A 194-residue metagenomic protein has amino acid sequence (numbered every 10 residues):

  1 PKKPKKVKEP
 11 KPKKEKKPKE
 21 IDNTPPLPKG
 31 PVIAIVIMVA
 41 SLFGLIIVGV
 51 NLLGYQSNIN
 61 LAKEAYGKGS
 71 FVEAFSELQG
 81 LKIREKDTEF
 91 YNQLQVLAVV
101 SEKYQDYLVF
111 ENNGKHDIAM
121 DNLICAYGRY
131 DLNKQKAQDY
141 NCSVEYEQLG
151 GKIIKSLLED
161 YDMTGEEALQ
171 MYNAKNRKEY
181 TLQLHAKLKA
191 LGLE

Functional and structural regions predicted by a protein language model:
P1-M38: Intrinsically disordered, low-complexity cytosolic tails and juxtamembrane linkers of membrane/envelope proteins
K29-L53: Single-pass alpha-helical transmembrane signal-anchor segments
I46, D87-Q93, N133-D139: Flexible helix-coil transition and linker loops at the boundaries of alpha-helical arrays
L52-N58, A98-S101: Generic helix N-cap/helix-start motif at coil->alpha-helix transitions
G67-V72, H116-D117: TPR-repeat structural position
S76-C125: Extracytoplasmic/periplasmic/luminal assembly and interaction segments in envelope/secretory/respiratory proteins
E111-E194: Non-cytosolic head/periplasmic domains of membrane-anchored proteins
